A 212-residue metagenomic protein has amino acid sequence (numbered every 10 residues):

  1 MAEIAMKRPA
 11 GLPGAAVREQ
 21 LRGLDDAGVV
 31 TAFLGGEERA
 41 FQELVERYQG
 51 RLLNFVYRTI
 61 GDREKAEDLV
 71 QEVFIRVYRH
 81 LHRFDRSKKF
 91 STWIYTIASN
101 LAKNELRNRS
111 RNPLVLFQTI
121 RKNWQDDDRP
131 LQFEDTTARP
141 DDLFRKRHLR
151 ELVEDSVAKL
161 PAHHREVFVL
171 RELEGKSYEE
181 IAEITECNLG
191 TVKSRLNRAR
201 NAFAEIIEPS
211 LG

Functional and structural regions predicted by a protein language model:
M1-G35, E43, R47, L114-H163 (+2 more regions): Intrinsic, short, N-terminal disordered tails of RNA polymerase sigma-factor systems
R18-E19, L34-E43, L53-E72, L189 (+1 more regions): Short, charged helix-capping/linker segments at alpha-helix termini
L34-G35, G61-R63, F74-K89, N108-R109: Sigma70-family region 2
L44, Y48, L52, V73 (+3 more regions): Residue-level preference for hydrophobic side chains embedded in well-ordered alpha helices
N54, D68-I75, R79, K88-N100: Structural recognition of an alpha-helix C-terminal capping motif at a helix-to-coil junction
H82-R86, T96-F117, R121: Arg/Lys-rich amphipathic alpha helix in sigma70-family domain 2
V167-R171: A short pre-motif secondary-structure segment
